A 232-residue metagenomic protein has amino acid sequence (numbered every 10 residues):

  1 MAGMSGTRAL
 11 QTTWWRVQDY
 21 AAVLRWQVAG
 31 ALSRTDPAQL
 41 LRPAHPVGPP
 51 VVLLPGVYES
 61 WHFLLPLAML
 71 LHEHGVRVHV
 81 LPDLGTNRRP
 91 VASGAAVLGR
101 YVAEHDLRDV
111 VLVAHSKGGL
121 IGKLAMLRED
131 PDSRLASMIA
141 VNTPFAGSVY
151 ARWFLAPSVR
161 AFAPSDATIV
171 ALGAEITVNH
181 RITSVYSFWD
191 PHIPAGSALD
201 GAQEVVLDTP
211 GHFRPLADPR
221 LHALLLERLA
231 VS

Functional and structural regions predicted by a protein language model:
M1-V52, Y58-H79, E104-H105, L229-S232: Flexible, membrane-associating and regulatory peripheral segments of lipid-active enzymes
A9, V17, R42, K123-L124 (+4 more regions): Sparse, context-dependent recognition of short Cys/His-centered cofactor- or disulfide-binding micro-motifs
P43-A44, D130, I169, V178 (+2 more regions): Generic hydrophobic alpha-helical membrane-segment signal
V47, L135, G201-A202: A broad structural signal for short, well-ordered beta-strand segments within beta-sheet-rich domains
V51-H62, P66, L70-H180, H192-I193: Serine-dependent carboxylesterase/thioesterase catalytic core of lipase-like alpha/beta-hydrolase/SGNH enzymes
V178-S232: C-terminal catalytic-base region of ester-bond hydrolases, centering on the histidine of the charge-relay
